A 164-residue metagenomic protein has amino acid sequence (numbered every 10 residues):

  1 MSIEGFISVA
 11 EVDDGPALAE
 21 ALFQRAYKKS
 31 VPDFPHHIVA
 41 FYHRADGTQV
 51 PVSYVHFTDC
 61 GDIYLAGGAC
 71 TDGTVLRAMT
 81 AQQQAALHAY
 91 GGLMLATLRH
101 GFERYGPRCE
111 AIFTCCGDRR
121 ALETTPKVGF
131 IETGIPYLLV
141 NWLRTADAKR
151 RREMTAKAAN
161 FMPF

Functional and structural regions predicted by a protein language model:
M1-F34, R152-F164: Short amphipathic alpha-helix that is part of the acyltransferase structural core
S2, P107-F164: Terminal substrate-recognition subdomain of acyl/acetyltransferases
S2-F6, Y42, E103, C109-E110: N-terminal non-globular leader segments, chiefly Sec-dependent signal peptides
G15-T74: A conserved beta-strand-loop-helix scaffold within acyl/acetyltransferase catalytic domains
H37-Y42, A86-H88, T97-H100, L143-A148: Short C-terminal domain-edge/linker segments immediately following a structured domain
H56-A66, Q84-H88, A159-F164: Phosphate-binding glycine-rich loops and adjacent basic patches that engage nucleotide phosphates, nucleic-acid
Y64-I135: Acyl-donor binding region in acyl/amide transferases
